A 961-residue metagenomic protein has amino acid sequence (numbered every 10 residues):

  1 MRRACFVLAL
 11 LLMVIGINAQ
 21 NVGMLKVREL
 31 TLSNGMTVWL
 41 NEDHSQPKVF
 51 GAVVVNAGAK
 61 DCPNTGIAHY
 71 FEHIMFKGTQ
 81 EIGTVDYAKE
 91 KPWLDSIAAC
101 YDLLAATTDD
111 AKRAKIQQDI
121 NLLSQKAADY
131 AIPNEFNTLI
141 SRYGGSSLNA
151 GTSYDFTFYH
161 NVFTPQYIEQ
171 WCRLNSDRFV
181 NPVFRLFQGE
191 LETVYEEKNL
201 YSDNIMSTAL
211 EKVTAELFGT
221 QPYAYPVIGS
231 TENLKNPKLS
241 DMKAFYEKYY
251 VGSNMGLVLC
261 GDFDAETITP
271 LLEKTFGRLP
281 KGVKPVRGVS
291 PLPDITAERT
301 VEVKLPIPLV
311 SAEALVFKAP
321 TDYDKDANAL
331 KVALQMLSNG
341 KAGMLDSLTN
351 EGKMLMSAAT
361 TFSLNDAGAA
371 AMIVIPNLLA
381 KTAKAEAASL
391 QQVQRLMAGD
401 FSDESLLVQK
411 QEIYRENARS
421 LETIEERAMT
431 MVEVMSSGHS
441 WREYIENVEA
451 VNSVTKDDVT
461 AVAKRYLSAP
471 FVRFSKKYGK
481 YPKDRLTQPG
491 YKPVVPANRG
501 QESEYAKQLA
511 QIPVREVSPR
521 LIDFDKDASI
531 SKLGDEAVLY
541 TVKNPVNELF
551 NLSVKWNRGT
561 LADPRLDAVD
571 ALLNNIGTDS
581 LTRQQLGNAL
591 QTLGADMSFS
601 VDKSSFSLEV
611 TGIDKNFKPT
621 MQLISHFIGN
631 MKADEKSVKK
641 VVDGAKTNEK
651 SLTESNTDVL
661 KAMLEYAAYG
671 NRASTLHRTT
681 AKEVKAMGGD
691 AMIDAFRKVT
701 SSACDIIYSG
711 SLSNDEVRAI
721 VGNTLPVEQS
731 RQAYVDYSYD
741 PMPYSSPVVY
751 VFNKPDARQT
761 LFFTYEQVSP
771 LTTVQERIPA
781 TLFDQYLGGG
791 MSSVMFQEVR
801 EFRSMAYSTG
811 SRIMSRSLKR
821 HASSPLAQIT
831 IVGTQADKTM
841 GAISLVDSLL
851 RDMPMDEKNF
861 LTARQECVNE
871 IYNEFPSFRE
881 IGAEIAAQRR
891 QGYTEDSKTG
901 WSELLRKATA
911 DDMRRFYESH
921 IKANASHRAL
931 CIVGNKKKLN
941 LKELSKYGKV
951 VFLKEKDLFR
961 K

Functional and structural regions predicted by a protein language model:
M1-A4: Positively charged n-region of N-terminal signal peptides that target proteins for export
L10-N18: Hydrophobic h-region of N-terminal signal peptides that target proteins for export in Gram-negative bacteria
A19-T37, D264-P306, S311-A312, V316-K318 (+11 more regions): Proteolytic maturation boundary segments
W39-N41, Q46-D61, I67-Y70, T84-D177 (+15 more regions): M16 family metallopeptidases and their MPP-like homologs
D177-F184, T275-V283, Q391-F401, S625-E635 (+4 more regions): A common structural junction motif
L186-L191, S207-T208, P222-N233, L239 (+1 more regions): Hydrophobic, small-residue-rich alpha-helical packing segments that form membrane-like cores
Y195-D203, P291-L305, K410-L421, V610-D614 (+3 more regions): Short, conserved secondary-structure transition motifs
